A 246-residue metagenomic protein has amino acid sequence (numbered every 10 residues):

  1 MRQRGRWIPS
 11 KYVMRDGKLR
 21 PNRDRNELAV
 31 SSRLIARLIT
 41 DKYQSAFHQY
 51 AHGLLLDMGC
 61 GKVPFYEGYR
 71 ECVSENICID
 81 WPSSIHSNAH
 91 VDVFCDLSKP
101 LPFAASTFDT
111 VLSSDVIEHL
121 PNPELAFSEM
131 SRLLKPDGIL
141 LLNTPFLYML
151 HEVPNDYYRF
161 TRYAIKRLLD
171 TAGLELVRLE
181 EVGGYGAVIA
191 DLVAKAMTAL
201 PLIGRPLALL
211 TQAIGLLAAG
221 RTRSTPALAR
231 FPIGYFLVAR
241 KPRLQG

Functional and structural regions predicted by a protein language model:
M1-S106, T110, F127, P232-Y235 (+1 more regions): Conserved N-terminal segment of class I S-adenosyl-L-methionine
R6-S10, A29, P121-L125, E129 (+2 more regions): S-adenosyl-L-methionine-dependent methyltransferase catalytic module, highlighting the catalytic core
Y50, E118, F160: Residue-level signal for short amphipathic helical patches enriched in basic/charged and nearby hydrophobic residues
S83, K99, E118, Y148 (+1 more regions): Active-site micro-motifs of SAM-dependent methyltransferase domains
S113-V116: A short beta-strand submotif of the Rossmann-like class I SAM-dependent methyltransferase core that lines
